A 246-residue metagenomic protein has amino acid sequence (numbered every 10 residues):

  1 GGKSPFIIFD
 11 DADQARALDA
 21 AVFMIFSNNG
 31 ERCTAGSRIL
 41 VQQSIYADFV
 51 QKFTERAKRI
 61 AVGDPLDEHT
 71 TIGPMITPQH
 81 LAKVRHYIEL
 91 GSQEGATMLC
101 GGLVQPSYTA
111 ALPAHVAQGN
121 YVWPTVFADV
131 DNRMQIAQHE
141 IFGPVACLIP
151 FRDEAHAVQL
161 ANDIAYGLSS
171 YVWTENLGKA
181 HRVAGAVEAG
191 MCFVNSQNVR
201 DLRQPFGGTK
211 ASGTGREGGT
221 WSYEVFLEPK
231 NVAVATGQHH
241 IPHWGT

Functional and structural regions predicted by a protein language model:
G1-D131, A155, V194, I241-G245: ALDH superfamily catalytic-core signature
I7, A61, I88, Q93 (+1 more regions): Conserved C-terminal structural/oligomerization subdomain of aldehyde/semialdehyde dehydrogenase
